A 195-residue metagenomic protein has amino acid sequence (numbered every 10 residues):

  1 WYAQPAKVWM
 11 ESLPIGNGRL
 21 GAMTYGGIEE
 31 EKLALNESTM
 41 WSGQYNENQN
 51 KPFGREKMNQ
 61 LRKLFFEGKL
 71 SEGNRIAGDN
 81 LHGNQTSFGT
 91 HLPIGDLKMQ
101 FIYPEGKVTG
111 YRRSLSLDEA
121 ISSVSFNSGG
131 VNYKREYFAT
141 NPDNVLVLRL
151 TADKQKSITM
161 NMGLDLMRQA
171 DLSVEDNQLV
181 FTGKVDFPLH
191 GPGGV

Functional and structural regions predicted by a protein language model:
W1-V195: Aromatic-residue-lined binding/catalytic grooves and analogous aromatic/hydrophobic interfacial grooves in multimeric
